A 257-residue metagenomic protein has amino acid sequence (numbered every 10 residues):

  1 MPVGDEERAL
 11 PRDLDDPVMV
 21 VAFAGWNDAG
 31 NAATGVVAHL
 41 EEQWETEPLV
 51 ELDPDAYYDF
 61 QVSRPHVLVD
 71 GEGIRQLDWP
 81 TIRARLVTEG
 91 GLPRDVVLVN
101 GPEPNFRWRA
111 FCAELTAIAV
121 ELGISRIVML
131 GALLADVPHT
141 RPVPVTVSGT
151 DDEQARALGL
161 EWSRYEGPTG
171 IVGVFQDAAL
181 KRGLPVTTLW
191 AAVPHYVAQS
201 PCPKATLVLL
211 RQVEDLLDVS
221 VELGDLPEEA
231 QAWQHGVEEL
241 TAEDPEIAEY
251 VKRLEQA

Functional and structural regions predicted by a protein language model:
M1-G101: N-terminal short beta-loop-beta anion/metal-coordinating cradle
F23-N27, L98-W108, L158-E166, H195-S200: Flexible, glycine/proline-enriched loop segments at strand-loop-helix junctions that form or flank small-ligand binding
D28-G35, F106, A110, E166 (+4 more regions): Conserved active-site and cofactor/substrate-binding residues in soluble primary-metabolism enzymes
V50, V97-V99, V128, P185-W190: Hydrophobic/aromatic beta-strand patches that form the interior of the parallel beta-sheet core in alpha/beta enzyme
R94, N100-D152: Internal, conserved structured core segments that host functional sites
S125-R126, L184-T188, V219-L223: Short, structured loop/turn "capping" segments at alpha-beta junctions
D136-L216: Catalytic cores of processing enzymes, dominated by hydrolases/peptidases, characterized by acidic/His-rich
V197-A257: A conserved C-terminal secondary-structure "cap"
